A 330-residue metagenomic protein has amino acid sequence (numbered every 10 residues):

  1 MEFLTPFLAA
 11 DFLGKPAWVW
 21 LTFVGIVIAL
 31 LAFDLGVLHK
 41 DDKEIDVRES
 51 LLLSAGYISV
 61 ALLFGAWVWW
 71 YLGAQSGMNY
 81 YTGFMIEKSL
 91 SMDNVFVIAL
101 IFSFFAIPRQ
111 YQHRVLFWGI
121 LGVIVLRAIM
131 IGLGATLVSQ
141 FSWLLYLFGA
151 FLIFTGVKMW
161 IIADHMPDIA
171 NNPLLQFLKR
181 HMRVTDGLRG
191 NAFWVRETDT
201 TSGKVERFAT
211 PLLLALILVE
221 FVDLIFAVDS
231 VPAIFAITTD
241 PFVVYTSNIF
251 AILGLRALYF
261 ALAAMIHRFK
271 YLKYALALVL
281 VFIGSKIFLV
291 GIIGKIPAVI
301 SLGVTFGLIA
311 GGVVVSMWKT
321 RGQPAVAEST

Functional and structural regions predicted by a protein language model:
M1-T330: Multi-pass alpha-helical transmembrane bundle typical of ion/small-solute transporters and intramembrane aspartyl
